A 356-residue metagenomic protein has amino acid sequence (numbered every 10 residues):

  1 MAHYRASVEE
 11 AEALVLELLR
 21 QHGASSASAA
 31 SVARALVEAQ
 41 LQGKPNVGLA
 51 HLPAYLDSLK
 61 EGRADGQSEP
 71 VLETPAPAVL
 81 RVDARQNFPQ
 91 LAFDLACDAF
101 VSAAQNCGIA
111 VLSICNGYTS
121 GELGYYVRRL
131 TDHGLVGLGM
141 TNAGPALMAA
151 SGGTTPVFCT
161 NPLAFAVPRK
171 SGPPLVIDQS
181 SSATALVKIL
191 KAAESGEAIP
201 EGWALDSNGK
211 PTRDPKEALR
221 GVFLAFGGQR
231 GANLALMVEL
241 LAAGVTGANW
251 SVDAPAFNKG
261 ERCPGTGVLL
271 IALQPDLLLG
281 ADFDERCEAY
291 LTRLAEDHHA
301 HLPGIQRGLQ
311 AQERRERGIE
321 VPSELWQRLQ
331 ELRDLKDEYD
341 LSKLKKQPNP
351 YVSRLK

Functional and structural regions predicted by a protein language model:
A2-R5, A11, V245, W250-K336: Catalytic-core signal marking the mid-to-C-terminal active-site face
E9-E10, L355-K356: Short amphipathic alpha-helix starts
V47-V101: Active-site cofactor/substrate anionic-group-binding motifs, chiefly glycine- and Lys/Arg-rich phosphate-binding loops
L80-K170: A generic, well-ordered mixed alpha/beta core segment in the N-terminal half of proteins
L147-K216: Phosphate/diphosphate-binding glycine-rich loops and adjacent basic-rich segments that engage nucleotide
E194-V252, F257: Secondary-shell segments that build the walls of catalytic and ion/ligand-binding clefts
D334-L355: A detector of short terminal or domain-flanking linear segments
